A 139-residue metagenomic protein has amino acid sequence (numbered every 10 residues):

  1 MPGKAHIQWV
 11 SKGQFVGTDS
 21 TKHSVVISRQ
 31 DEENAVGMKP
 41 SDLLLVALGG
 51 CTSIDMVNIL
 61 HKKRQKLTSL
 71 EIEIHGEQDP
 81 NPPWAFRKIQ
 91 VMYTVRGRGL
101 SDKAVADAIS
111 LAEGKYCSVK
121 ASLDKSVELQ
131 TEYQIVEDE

Functional and structural regions predicted by a protein language model:
M1-V46, V57-E139: Extended beta-strand/beta-hairpin segments
C51: Alpha-helical metal-binding/catalytic segments enriched in His/Glu/Asp
